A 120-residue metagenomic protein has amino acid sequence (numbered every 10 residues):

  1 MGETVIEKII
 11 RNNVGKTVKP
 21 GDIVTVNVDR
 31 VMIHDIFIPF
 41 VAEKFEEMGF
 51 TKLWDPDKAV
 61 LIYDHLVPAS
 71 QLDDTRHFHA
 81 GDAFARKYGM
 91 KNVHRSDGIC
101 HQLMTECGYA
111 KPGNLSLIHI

Functional and structural regions predicted by a protein language model:
M1-E3, I33-E43, G98-L103: Short, mixed-charge, low-aromatic patches
M1-G15: N-terminal amphipathic/basic leader segments beginning at the initiator methionine
I10, K16-F78: N-terminal low-complexity or amphipathic/hydrophobic leaders
R11-N12, P20, T105, K111: Generic structural "secondary-structure junction" signal
N12-N13, N27, N92, N114: Detector for Asparagine
A80-D82, R86-L115: Non-transmembrane, aqueous-exposed alpha-helical and coiled segments at domain scale
I118-I120: Conserved small/polar residues in nucleotide/adenosyl-binding loops
